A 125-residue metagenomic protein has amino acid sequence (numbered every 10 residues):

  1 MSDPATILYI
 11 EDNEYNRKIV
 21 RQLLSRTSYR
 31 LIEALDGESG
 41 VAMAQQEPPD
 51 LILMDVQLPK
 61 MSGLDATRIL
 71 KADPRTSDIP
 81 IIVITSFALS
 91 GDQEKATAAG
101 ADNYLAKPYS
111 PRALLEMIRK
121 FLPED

Functional and structural regions predicted by a protein language model:
E11: Conserved acidic carboxylate
E14-I32, F121: Two-component/phosphorelay signaling modules centered on CheY-like receiver
E33-L51, R68: Acidic, metal-coordinating helix/loop segments flanking the phosphotransfer/catalytic sites of two-component signaling
D55, T85: Active-site residues of response regulator receiver
Y109-I118: C-terminal output helix
